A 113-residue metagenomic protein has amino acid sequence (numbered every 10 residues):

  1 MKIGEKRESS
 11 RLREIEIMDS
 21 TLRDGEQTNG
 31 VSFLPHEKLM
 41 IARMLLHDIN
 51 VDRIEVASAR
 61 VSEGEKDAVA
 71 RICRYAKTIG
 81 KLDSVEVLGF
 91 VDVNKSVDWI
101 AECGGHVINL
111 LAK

Functional and structural regions predicted by a protein language model:
M1-K6, D19, R23, H47-S58 (+1 more regions): N-terminal-biased segments
I3-G30, V107-K113: N-terminal small/glycine-rich loop or linker at the start of catalytic domains across soluble metabolic enzymes
L12-S20, F33-E55, A59-A68: N-terminal glycine-rich anion-binding loops that anchor highly charged ligand groups
I17-L39, S84-V93: Active-site mouth loops of central-metabolism enzymes
R53, S58-S62, K66-V69, A76-K113: Active-site beta->alpha loop and helix N-cap motifs at the rims of alpha/beta catalytic domains
